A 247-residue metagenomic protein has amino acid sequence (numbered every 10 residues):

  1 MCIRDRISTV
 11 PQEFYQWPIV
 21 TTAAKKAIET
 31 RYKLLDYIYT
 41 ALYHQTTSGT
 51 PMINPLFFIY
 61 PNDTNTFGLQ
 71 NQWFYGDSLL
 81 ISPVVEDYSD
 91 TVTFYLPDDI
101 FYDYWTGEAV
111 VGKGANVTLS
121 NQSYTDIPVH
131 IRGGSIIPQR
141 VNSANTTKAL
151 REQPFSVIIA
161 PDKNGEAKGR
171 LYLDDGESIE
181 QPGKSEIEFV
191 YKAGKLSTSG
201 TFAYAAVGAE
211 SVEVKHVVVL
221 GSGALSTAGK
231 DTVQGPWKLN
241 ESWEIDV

Functional and structural regions predicted by a protein language model:
R4-G223: Catalytic core of carbohydrate-active enzymes
V214, T227-V247: A carboxyl-terminal module marker
